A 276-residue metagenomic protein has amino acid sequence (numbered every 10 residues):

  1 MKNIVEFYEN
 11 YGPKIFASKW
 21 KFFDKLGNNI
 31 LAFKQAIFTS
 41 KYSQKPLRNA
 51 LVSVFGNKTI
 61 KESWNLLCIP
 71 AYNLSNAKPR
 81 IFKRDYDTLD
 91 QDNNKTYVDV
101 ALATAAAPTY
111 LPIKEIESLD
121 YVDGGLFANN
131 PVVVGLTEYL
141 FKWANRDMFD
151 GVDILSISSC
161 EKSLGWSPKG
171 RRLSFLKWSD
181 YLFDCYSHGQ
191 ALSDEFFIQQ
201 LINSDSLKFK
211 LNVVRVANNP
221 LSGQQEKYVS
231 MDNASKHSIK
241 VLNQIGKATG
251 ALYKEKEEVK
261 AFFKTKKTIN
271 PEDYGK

Functional and structural regions predicted by a protein language model:
M1-L51, D90, N94-A101, L182 (+1 more regions): Patatin-like phospholipase
A17, F22-K34, Y110-Y121, S222-Q225: Surface-exposed beta-strand-to-loop junctions that form interaction patches on eukaryotic regulatory domains
F38, I116-S118, L126-A128, D147-F149 (+3 more regions): C-terminal helical/tail subdomains of lipid-metabolizing enzymes
S40-L47, G124-V133, S238: Phosphate/oxyanion-binding active-site loops and adjacent basic polyanion-contact surfaces
L51, T88-F196, G246: Conserved catalytic block of serine-dependent lipid acyl chemistry
V52-L67, W143-M148, K254: Surface-exposed acidic, glycine-flexible loop patches that form ligand/cofactor-binding and adhesion interfaces
K61-N93, A103-Y110: Patatin-like phospholipase A catalytic core
P70-N76, D153-S163, N218-S222: Glycine-rich beta-alpha junction loops
